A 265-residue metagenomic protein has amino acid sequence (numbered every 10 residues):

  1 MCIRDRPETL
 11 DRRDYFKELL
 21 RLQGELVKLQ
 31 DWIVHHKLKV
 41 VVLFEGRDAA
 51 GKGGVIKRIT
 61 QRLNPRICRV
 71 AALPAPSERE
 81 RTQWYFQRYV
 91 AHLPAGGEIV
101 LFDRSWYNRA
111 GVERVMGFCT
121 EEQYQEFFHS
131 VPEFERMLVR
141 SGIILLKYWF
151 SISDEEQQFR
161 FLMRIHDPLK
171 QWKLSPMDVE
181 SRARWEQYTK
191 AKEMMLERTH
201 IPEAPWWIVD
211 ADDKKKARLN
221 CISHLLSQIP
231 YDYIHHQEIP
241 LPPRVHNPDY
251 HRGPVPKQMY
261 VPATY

Functional and structural regions predicted by a protein language model:
M1-I3: Short, small-residue-biased leader/transition segments that mark boundaries at the very start of proteins
D11-E25: N-terminal pre-Walker A segment at the start of P-loop NTPase domains
G24-V34: Pre-Walker A adenine-sensing motif
F44-T60: Glycine-rich phosphate-binding P-loop
A49, P76-R79, S105-N108, S151-Q158 (+3 more regions): Conserved nucleotide-binding/hydrolysis micro-motifs of P-loop NTPases
R66-F128: Conserved nucleotide-sensing/catalytic segment adjacent to the nucleotide-binding pocket in NTP-handling enzymes
V112-H129, L138-K190, Q237-R244: A glycine- and Lys/Arg-enriched "phosphate-lid" helix/loop adjacent to the NTP-binding pocket of small-molecule kinases
K190-E193, E197-Y265: NTP-dependent small-molecule kinase module
